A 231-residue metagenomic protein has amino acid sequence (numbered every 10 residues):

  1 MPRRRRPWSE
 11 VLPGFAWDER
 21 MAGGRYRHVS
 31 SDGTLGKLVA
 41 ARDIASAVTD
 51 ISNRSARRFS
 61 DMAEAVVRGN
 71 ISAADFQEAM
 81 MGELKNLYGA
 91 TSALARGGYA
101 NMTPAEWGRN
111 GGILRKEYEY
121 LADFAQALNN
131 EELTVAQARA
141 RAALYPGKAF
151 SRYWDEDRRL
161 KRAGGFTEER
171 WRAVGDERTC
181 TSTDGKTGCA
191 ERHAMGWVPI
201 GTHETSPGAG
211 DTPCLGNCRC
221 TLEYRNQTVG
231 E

Functional and structural regions predicted by a protein language model:
M1-N217, E223-E231: Domain-core detector
